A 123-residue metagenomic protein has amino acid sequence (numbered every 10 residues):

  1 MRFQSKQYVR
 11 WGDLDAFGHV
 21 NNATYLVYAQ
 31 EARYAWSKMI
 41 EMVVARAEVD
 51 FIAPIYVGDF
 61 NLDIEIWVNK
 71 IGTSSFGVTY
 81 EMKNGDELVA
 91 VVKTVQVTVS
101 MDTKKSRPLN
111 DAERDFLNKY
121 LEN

Functional and structural regions predicted by a protein language model:
M1-N61, N69-N123: Terminal targeting signals and extreme-terminal segments of soluble enzymes
